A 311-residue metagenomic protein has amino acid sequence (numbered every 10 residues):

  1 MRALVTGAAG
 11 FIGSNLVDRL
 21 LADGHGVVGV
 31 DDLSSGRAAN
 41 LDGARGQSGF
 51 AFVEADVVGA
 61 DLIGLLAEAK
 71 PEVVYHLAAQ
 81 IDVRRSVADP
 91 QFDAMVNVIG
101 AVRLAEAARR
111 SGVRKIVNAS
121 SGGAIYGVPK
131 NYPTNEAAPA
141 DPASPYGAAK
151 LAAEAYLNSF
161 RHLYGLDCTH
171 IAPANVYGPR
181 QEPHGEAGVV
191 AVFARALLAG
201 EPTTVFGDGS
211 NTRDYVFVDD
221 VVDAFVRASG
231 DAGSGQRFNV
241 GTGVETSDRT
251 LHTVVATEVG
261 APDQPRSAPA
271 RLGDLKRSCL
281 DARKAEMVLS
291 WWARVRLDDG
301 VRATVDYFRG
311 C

Functional and structural regions predicted by a protein language model:
M1-V176: N-terminal Rossmann-like NAD(P)+-binding domain of SDR-like oxidoreductases, especially those catalyzing
R45, A78, A108, G185 (+3 more regions): Hydrophobic aliphatic residues
G46, V58, E182-E186, V244 (+2 more regions): Residue-level signature of the cytosolic catalytic core of signaling kinases
P145, A153, E186, D248 (+1 more regions): Conserved donor sugar-nucleotide recognition element shared by glycan-biosynthetic enzymes
A152, Y156, F160, F193 (+2 more regions): Hydrophobic alpha-helix immediately C-terminal to the catalytic Tyr-X-X-X-Lys motif of short-chain
N175, Q181-E182, N211-R213: Heptad-repeat alpha-helical coiled-coil signaling segments
R195-C311: C-terminal substrate-binding subdomain of Rossmann-fold SDR/epimerase-dehydratase oxidoreductases
